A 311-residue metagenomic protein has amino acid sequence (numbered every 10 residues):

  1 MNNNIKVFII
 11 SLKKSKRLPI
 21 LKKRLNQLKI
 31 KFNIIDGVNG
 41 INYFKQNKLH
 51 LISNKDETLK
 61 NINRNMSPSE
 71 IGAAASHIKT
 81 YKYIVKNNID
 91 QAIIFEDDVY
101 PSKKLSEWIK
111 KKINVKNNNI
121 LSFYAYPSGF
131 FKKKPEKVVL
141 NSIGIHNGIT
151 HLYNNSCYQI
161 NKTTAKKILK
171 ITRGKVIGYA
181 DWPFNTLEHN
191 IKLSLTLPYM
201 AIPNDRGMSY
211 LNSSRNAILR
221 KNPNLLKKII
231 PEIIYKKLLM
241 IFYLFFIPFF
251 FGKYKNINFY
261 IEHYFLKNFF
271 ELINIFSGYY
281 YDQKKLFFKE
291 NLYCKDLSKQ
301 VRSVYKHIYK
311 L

Functional and structural regions predicted by a protein language model:
M1-F95, V99-L311: An acidic/histidine-cluster motif and surrounding catalytic segment that typifies divalent-metal-assisted enzyme active
